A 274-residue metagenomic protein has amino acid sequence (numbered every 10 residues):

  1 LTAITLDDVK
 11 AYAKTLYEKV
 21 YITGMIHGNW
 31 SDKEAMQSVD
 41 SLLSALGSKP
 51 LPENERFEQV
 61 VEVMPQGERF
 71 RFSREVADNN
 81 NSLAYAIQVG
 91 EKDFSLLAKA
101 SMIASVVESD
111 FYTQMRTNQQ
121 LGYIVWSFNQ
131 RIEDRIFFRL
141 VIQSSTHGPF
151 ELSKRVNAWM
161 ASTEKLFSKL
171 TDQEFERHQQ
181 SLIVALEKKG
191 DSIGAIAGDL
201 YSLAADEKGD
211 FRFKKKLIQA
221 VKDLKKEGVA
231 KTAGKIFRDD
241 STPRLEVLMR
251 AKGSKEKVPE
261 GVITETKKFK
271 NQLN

Functional and structural regions predicted by a protein language model:
L1-A45, P50-P65, R71-A77, A86-G90 (+1 more regions): C-terminal regions of mature proteins
Y17-K19, A77-S82, A98, E133-R135: Short, solvent-exposed loop/turn segments at the edges of secondary structure
D32-Q37, D93-L97, H147-K154, K257-V258: Short, conserved charged micro-motifs
D40-A45, M102, N157-A158: Short, solvent-exposed amphipathic alpha-helical segments in soluble enzyme and RNA/protein-processing domains
S82-Q88, A104-S144: A structural supersecondary motif
S95-V107: Active/ligand-binding-proximal structured segments within catalytic/core domains that scaffold catalytic residues
Q130-F137, P149, S153, E164 (+3 more regions): Long, C-terminal catalytic modules of enzymes
L140-D172: Extended amphipathic alpha-helical segments enriched in small hydrophobics
